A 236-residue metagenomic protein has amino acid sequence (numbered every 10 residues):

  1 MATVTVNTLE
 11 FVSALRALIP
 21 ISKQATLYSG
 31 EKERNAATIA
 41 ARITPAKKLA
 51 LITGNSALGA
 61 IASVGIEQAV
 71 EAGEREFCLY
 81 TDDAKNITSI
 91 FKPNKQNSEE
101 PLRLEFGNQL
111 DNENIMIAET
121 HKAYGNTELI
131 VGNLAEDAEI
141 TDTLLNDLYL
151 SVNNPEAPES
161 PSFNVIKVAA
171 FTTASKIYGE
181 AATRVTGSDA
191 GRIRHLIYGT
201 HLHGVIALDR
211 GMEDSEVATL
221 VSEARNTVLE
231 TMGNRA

Functional and structural regions predicted by a protein language model:
M1-A236: DNA polymerase processivity clamps
